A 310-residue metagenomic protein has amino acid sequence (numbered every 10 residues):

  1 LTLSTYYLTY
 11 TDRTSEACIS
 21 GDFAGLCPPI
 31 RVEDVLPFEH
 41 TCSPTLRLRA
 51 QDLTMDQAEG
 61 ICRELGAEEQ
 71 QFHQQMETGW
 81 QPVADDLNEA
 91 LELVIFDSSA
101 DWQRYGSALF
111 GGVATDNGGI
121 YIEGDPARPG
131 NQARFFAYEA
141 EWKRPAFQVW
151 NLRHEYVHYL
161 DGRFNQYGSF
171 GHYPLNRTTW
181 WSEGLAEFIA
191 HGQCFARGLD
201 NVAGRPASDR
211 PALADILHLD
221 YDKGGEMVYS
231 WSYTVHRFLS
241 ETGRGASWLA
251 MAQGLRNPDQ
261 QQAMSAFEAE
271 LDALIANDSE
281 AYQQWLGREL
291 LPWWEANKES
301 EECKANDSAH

Functional and structural regions predicted by a protein language model:
L1-A133, I216-Y229, E241, R256 (+1 more regions): Non-catalytic architectural context of zinc metalloproteases
D56, G60-R63, A67, F147 (+7 more regions): Extracytoplasmic/secreted proteins, especially bacterial periplasmic and envelope-associated proteins
E69-M76, I95, E155-Y156, L160-F164 (+3 more regions): Sec/Tat-exported extracytoplasmic proteins
H73-E92, Y167-H172, G198-V202, S247-G254: Surface-exposed patches in mature extracellular/periplasmic domains of secreted proteins
A100-G106, G130-R153, F188-G192, D215-S230 (+1 more regions): A short, terminal or domain-edge coil/loop segment
I122-A127, N176-A246: Metalloprotease/metallohydrolase-associated module, dominated by Zn2+-dependent proteases
G124-N201: Zinc-dependent metallopeptidase catalytic helix centered on the HExxH motif and its immediate flanking segment
L219-H310: Pan-zinc metallopeptidase signature
